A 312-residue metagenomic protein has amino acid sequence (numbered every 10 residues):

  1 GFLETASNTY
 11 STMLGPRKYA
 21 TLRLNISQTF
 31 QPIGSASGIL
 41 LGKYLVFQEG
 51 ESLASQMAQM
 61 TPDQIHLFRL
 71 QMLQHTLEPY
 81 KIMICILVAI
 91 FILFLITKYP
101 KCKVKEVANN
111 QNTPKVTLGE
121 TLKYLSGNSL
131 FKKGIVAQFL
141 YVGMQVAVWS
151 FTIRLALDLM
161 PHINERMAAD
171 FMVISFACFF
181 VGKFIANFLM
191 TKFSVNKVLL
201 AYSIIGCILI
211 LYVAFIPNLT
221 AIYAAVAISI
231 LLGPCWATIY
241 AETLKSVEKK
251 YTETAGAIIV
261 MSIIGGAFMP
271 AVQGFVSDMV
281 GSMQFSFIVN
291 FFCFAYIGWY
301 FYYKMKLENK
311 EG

Functional and structural regions predicted by a protein language model:
G1, Y19-L53, A257-P270: Glycine-rich segments within core transmembrane alpha-helices of 12-TM secondary carriers
F2-P16, G233-K249: Intracellular juxtamembrane helix-capping segments at the cytosolic ends of symmetry-related transmembrane helices
G38-F47, Y124-V173: Extracytoplasmic gate region of multi-pass secondary transporters
G42-E51, P62, Q71, K81-N109 (+1 more regions): C-terminal membrane-cytosol helix-exit motif in multi-pass small-molecule transporters
P161-A177, T254-A257, F285-I288: Loop-to-transmembrane helix entry
G182-V195: Helix-to-loop junctions at the C-terminal end of transmembrane segments in multipass secondary transporters
F193-I239: C-terminal transmembrane helical hairpin of 12-TM major facilitator-type secondary transporters
V247-S282: A late C-terminal transmembrane helix in Major Facilitator Superfamily
